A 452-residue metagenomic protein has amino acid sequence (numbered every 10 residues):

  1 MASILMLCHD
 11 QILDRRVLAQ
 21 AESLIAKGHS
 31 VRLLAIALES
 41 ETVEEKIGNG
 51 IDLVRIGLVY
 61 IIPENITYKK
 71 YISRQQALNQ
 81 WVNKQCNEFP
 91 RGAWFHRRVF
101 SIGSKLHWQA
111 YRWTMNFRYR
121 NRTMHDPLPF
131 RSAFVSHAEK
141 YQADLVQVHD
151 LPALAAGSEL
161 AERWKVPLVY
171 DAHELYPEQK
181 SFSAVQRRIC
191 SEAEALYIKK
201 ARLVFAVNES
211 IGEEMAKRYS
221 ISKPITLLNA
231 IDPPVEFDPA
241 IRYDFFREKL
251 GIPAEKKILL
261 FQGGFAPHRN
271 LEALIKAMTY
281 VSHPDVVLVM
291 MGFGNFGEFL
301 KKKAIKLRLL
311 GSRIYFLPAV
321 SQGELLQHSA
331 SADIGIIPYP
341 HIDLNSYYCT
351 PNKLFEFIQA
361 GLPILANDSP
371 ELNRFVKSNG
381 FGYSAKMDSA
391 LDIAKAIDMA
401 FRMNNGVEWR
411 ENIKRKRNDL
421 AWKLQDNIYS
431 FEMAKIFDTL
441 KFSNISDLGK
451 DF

Functional and structural regions predicted by a protein language model:
L5, P253-M278, V289: Conserved donor-binding/catalytic core segment of Leloir-type glycosyltransferases
E22, F117-E139, A155, E162 (+3 more regions): Membrane-proximal helix-turn-helix segments that form the acceptor-binding/catalytic region of lipid-linked
E44-K46, K69-K70, V185-R188, F237-I252 (+1 more regions): A short helix/loop element that forms part of the nucleotide-sugar donor recognition site in Leloir-type
S210, A230: Carbohydrate-associated surface elements
M291, E298-Q327: Nucleotide-activated donor-binding/catalytic signature segment of Leloir-type glycosyltransferases, i.e., the conserved
I334-I337, E356-Q359, P363-A366: Short hydrophobic beta-strand element within catalytic cores of glycosyltransferases and related nucleotide-activated
N373-M399: Change "using UDP/GDP/dTDP sugars" to "using nucleotide sugars
D388, N405-D438: A charged, aromatic-enriched C-terminal amphipathic alpha-helix characteristic of glycosyltransferases across folds
